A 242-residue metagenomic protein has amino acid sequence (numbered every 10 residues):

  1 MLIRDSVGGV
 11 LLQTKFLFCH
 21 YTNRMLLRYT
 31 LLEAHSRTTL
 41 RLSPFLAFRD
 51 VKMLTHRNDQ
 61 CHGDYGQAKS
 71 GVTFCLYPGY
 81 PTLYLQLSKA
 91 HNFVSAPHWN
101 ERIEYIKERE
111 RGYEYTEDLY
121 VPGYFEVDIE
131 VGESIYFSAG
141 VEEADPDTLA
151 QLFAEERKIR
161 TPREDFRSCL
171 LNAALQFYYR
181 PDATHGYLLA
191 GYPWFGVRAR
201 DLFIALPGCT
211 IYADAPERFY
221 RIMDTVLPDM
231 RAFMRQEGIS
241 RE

Functional and structural regions predicted by a protein language model:
M1-E242: Acidic, mature catalytic/reactive cores of soluble proteins
